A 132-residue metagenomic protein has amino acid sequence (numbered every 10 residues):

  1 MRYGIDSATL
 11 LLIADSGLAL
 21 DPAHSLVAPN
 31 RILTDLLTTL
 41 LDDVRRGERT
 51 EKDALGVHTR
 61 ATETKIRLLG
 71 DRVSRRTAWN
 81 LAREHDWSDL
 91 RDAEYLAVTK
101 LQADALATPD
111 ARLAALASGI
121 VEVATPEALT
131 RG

Functional and structural regions predicted by a protein language model:
M1-L33, D43, G47-L55: Short, well-structured N-terminal submotif of metal-dependent ribonuclease cores
L12-I13, D35, T77, A115-L116: Phosphate- and divalent-cation-binding pockets in alpha/beta enzyme and binding domains that engage nucleotide-derived
S16-G17, T39-L40, G119-I120: Residue-level signal for well-ordered alpha-helical positions
P29, L33, L96-G132: Acidic, PIN/NYN-like endoribonuclease modules and their adjacent C-terminal/linker elements
D35-L40, V57-R60, T77-A78: A general alpha-helix detector
T38-R45, R83: Short glycine/serine- and small hydrophobic-enriched flexible loop segments
E48-R75: Short hydrophobic interaction/assembly module
I66-A105, P109-R112: Active-site neighborhoods of divalent-metal-dependent phosphate/nucleic-acid chemistry enzymes
